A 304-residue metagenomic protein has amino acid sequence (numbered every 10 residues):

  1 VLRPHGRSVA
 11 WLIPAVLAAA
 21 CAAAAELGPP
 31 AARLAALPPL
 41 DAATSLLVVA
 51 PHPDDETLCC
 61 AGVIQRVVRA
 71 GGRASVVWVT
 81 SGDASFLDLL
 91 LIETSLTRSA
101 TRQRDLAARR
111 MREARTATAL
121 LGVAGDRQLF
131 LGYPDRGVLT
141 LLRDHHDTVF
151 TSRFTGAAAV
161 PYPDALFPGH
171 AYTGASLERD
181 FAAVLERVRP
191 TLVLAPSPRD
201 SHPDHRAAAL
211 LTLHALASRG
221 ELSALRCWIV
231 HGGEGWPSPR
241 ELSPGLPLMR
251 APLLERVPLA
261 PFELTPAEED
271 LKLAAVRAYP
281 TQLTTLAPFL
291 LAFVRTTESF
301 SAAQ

Functional and structural regions predicted by a protein language model:
V1-P4: N-terminal secretory signal peptides that target proteins for export/translocation
A10-A20: Bacterial N-terminal signal peptides
A23-V188, L210-H231, A251, E255-P258 (+3 more regions): Active-site rim/loop-helix segments in enzyme catalytic domains that contact anionic ligands
P53, R199, Y279: Acidic beta-to-alpha connecting loop that harbors the catalytic carboxylate
F181-D200, H205-A208: Proline-aspartate-enriched helix->loop->beta-strand connector
H205-A208, T212, P237-S243: Histidine/acidic-residue-rich catalytic or RNA/ligand-binding cores of hydrolases and nuclease-related proteins
R226-L248: Catalytic cores of processing enzymes, dominated by hydrolases/peptidases, characterized by acidic/His-rich
L242, L248-Q304: Catalytic metal-binding core of the metallo-beta-lactamase
